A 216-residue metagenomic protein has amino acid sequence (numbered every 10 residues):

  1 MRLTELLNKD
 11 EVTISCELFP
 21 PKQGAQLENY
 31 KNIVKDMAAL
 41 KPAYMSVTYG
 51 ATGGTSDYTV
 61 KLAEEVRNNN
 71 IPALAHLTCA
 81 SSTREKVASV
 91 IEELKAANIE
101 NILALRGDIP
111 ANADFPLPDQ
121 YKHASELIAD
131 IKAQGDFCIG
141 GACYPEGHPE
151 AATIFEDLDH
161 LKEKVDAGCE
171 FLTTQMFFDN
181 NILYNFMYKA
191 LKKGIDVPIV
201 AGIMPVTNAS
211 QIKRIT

Functional and structural regions predicted by a protein language model:
M1-C16, Q23, A129: N-terminal amphipathic alpha-helix/helix-capping segment at the start of soluble metabolic enzymes
T13-N29, A51, A73-E85, G140-E156: Active-site mouth loops of central-metabolism enzymes
I14-P20, M45-V47, A73-L77, I102-A104 (+4 more regions): Hydrophobic faces of well-ordered beta-strands that scaffold small-molecule active sites in alpha/beta enzyme cores
P21, P42-L62, D108-D119, E170-F186: Glycine-rich, proline-tolerant flexible connector loops at the mouths of alpha/beta enzymes
G24-M37, T59, R84-E92, A152-E163: Short, acidic/polar
G53-H76, D119-G141, Y184-I203: Alpha-helix-loop-beta-strand connector modules within alpha/beta enzyme cores
C79-A96, Q120-K122: Glycine-rich anion/phosphate-binding loops
G202-T216: Catalytic-face loop-and-helix region of soluble metabolic enzyme cores
